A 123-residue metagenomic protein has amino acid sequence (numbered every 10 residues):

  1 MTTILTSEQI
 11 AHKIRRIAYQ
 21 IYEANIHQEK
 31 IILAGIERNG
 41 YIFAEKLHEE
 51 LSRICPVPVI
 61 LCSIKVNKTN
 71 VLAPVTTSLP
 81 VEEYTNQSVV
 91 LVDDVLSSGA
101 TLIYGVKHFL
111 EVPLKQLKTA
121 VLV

Functional and structural regions predicted by a protein language model:
M1-V123: PRPP-associated nucleotide enzymes
